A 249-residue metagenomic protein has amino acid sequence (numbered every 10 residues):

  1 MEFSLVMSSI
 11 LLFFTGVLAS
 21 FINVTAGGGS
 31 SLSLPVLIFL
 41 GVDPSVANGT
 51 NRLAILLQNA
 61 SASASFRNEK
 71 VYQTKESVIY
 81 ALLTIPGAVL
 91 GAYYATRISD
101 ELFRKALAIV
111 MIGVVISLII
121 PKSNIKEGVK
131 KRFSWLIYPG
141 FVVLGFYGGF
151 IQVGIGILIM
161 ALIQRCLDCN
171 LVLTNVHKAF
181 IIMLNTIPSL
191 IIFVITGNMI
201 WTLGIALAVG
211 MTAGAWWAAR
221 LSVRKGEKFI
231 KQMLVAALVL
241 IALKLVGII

Functional and structural regions predicted by a protein language model:
M1-D43, G128-V176, I182: Selected transmembrane alpha-helices and immediately adjacent juxtamembrane segments of polytopic inner-membrane
S4, S8-L12, E76, Y80 (+6 more regions): Residue-level signature of transmembrane alpha-helical entry/exit and packing/kink sites in multi-pass membrane
S9, R52, L107-M111, V115 (+3 more regions): Residues within membrane-spanning alpha-helices of integral membrane proteins, especially the hydrophobic core/packing
F39-L40, V46, N68, A92 (+6 more regions): Transmembrane helix-loop junction
G49, L53-L102, T186-A236: Selective hydrophobic functional segments
S61-E69, A108-R132, A242-I249: Transmembrane helix exit motif
V143-V153, S189-G197, I241-I249: Hydrophobic alpha-helical transmembrane segments in multi-pass integral membrane proteins
